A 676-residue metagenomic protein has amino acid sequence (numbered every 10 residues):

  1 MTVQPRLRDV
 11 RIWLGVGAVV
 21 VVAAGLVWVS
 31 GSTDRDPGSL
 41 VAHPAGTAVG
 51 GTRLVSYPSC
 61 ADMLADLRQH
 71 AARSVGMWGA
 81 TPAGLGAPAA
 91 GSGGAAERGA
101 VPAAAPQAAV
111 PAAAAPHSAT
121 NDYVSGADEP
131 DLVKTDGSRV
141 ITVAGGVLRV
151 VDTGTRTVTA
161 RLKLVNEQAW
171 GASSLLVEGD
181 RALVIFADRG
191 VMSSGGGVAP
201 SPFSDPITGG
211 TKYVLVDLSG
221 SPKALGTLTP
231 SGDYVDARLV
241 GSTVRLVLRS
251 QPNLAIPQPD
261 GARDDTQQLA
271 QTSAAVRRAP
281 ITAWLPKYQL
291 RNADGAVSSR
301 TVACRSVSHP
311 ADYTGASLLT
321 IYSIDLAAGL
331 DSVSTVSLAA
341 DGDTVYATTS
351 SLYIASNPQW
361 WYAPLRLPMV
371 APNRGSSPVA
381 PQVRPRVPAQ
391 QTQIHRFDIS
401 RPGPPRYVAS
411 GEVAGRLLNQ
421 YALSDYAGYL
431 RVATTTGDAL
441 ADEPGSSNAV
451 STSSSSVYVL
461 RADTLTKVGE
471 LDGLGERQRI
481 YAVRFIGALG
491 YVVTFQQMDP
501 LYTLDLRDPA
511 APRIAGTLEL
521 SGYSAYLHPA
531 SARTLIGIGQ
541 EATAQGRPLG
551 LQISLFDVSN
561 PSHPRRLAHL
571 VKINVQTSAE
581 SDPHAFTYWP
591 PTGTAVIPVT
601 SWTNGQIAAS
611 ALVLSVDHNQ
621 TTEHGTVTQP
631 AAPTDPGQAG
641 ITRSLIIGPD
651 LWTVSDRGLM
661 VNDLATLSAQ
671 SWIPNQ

Functional and structural regions predicted by a protein language model:
T2-Q676: Beta-sheet-rich non-transmembrane sensory/scaffold domains
